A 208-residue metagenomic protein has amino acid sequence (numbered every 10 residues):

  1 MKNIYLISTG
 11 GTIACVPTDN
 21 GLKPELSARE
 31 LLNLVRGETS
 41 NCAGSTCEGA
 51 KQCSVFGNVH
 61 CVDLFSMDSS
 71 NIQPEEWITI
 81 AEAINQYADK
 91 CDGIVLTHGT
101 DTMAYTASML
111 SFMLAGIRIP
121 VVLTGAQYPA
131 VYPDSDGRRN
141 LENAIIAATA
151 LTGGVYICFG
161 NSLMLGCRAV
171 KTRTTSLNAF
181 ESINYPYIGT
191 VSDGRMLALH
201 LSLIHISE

Functional and structural regions predicted by a protein language model:
M1-N85: ATP/NTP phosphate-donor binding region
I7-S8, L34-T39, L165-S207: Accessory alpha-helical/coil subdomains and C-terminal extensions that flank or cap enzyme catalytic cores
I7-T9, L96-H98, V122-G125, Y156-N161: Short beta-strand segments
C15, T102-A107, N140-L141: Short glycine/serine/threonine-rich phosphate/pyrophosphate-binding segments that cradle anionic phosphate groups
P17-N20, A107-S108, P133-D136, G166-T172: Short acidic, glycine/serine/threonine-rich loops at helix termini
D89-D92: Short acidic/histidine-rich motifs immediately flanking catalytic phosphotransfer sites in two-component signaling
G99-R118: Short Gly/Thr/Asp-enriched flexible loops that form oxyanion-binding sites at enzyme active sites
A130-N161, L165-A169: Short, glycine-/small-residue-rich phosphate/pyrophosphate-handling segment
